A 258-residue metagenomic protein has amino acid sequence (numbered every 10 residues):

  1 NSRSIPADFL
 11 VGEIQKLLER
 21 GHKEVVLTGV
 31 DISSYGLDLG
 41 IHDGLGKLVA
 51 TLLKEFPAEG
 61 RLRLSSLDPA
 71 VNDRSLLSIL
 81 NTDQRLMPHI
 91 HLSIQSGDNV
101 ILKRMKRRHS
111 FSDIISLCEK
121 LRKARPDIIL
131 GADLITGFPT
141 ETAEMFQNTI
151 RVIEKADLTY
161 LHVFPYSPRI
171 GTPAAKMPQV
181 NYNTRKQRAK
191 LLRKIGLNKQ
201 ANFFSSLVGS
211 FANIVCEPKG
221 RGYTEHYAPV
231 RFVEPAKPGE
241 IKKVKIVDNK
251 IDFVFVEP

Functional and structural regions predicted by a protein language model:
N1-V11: Canonical Radical SAM [4Fe-4S] cluster-binding loop centered on the CxxxCxxC motif and its immediate flanking residues
L10, L27, L64, L92 (+6 more regions): Conserved, mostly hydrophobic/aromatic
L10, L45, D73, I114 (+2 more regions): Aromatic/hydrophobic pocket-lining residues that form the small-molecule binding cavity in soluble enzyme cores
L18-T142, E154: Conserved SAM/AdoMet-binding glycine-rich loop
G36-E55, Y166-N198: Radical SAM enzyme [4Fe-4S]-AdoMet core and its adjacent flexible, acidic and glycine-rich loops/tails across
A124, E144, N148-K186: C-terminal, non-catalytic macromolecule-binding modules
K176-P258: Terminal RNA-binding accessory module
